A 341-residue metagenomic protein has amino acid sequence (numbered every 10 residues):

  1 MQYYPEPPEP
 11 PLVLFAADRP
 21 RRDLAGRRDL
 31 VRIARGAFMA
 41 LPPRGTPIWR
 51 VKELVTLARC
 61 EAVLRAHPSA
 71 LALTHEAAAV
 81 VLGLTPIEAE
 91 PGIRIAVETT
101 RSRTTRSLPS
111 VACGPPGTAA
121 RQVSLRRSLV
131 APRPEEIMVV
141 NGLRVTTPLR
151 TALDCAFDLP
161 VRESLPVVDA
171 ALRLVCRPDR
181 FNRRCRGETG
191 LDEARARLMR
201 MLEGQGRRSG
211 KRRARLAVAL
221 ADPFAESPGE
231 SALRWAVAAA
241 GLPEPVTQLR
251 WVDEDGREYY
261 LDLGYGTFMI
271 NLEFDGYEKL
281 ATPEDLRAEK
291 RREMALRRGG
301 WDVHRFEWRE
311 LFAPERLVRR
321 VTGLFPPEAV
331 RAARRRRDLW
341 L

Functional and structural regions predicted by a protein language model:
M1-S209, V330, R335-L341: Short gly/ser-rich loop at a beta-strand->alpha-helix junction or flexible surface loop bordering the NTP-binding
Y3-P20, A25, C176-D179, R183-L341: Surface segments flanking catalytic/ligand-binding clefts of nucleic-acid enzymes
